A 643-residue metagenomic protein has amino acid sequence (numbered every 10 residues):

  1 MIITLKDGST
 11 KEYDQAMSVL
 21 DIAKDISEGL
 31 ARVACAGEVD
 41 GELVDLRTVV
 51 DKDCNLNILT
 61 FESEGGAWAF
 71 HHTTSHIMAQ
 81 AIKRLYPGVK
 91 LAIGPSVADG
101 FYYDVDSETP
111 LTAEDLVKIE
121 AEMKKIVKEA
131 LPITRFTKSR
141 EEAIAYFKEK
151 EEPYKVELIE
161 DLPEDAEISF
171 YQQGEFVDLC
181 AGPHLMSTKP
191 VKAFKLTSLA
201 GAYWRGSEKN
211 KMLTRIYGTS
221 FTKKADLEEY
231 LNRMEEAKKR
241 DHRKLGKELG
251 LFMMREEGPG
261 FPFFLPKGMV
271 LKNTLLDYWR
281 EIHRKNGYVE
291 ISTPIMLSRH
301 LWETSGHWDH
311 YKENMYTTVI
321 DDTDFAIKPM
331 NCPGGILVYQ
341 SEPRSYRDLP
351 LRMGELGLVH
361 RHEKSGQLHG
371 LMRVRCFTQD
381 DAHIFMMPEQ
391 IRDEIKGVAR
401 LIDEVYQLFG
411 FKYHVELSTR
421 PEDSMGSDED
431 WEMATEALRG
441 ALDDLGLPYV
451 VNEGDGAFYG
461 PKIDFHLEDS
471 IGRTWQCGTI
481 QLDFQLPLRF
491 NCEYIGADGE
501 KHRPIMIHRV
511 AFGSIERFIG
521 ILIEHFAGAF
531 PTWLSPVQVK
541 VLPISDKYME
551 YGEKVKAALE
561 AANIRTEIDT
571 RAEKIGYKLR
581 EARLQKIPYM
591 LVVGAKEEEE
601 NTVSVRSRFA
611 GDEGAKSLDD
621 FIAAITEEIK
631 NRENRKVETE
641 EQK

Functional and structural regions predicted by a protein language model:
M1-A92, V97-K643: NTP/phosphate- and nucleic-acid-binding module
